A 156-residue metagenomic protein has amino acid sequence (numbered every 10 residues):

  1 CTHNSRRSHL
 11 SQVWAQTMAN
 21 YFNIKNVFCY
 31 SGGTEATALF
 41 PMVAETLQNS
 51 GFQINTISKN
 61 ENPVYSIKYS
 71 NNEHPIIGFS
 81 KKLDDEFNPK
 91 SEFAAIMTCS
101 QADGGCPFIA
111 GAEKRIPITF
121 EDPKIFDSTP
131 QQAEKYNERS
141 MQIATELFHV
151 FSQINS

Functional and structural regions predicted by a protein language model:
S5-S156: Short polar/charged helix/loop
